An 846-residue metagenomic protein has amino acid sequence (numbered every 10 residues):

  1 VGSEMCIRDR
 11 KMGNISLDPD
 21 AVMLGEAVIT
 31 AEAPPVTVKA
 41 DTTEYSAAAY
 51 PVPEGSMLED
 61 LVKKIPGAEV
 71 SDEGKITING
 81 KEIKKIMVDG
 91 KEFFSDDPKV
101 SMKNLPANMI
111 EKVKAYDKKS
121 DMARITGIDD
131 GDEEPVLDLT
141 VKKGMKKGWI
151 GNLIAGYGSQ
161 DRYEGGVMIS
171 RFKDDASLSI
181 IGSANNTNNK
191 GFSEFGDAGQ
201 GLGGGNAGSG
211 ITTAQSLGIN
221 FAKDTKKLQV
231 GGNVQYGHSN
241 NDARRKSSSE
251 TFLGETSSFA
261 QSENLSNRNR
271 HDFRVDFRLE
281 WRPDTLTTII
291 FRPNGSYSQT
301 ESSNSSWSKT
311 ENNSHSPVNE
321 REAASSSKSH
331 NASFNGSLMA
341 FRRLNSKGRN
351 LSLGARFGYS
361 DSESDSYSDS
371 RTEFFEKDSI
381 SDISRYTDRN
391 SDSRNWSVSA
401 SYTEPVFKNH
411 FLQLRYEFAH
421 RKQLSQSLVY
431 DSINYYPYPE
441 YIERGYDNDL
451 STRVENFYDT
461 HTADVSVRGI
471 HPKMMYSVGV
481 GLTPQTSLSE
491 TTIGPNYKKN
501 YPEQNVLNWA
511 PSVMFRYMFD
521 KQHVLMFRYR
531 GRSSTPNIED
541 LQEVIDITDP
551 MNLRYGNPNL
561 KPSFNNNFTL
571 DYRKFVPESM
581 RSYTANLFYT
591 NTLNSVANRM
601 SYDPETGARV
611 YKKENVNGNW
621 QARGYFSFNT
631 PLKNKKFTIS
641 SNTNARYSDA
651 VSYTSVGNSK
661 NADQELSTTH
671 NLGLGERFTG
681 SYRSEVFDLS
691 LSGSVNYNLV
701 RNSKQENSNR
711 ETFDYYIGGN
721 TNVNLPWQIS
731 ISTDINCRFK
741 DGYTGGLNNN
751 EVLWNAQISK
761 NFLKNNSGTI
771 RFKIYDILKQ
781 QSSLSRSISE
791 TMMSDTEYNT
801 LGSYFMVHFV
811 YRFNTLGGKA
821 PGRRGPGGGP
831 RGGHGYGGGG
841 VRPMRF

Functional and structural regions predicted by a protein language model:
G2-I7: Short, small-residue-biased leader/transition segments that mark boundaries at the very start of proteins
R8-A27: N-terminal Sec signal peptide and the immediately downstream disordered periplasmic leader that contains the TonB box
A21, E26, E32-S305, A323-E363 (+15 more regions): Membrane-proximal, glycine/serine-rich, low-complexity loop/turn segments characteristic of large bacterial
D41, K190-G203, R244-Q261, S308-R321 (+8 more regions): Surface-exposed loop/turn segments flanking beta-strands in extracellular/periplasmic regions
S159, S209-I211, N267-N269, S326-H330 (+10 more regions): Replace "Gram-negative outer membrane beta-barrel proteins" with "bacterial and organellar outer membrane beta-barrel
S262-E263, N395-S397, E443-T452, Y555 (+3 more regions): Outer membrane beta-barrel strand-and-loop segments of large Gram-negative receptors, especially TonB-dependent
L412-D520, S703-N709: Signature of Gram-negative outer-membrane beta-barrel scaffolds
L691-S759, S787: C-terminal beta-barrel architecture of Gram-negative outer-membrane proteins
